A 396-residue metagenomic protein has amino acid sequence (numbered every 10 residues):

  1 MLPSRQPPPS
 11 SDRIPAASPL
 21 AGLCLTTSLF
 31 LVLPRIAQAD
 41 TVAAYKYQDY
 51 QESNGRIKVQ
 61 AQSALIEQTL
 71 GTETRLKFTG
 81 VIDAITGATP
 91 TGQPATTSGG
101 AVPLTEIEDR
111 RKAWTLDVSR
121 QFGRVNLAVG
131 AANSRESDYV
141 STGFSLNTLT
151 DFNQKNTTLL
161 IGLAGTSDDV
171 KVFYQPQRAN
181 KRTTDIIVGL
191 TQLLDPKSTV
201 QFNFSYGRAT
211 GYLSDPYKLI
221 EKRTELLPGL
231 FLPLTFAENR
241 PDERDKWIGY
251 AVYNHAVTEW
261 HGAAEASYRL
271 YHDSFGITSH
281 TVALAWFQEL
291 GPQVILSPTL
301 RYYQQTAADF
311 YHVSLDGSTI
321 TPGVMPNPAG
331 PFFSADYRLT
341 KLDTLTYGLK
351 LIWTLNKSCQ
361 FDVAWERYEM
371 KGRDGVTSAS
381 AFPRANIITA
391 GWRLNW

Functional and structural regions predicted by a protein language model:
M1-D40: Cleavable N-terminal export/targeting peptides
A43-Y45, F78-G80, V129, L159-L163 (+5 more regions): Membrane-embedded beta-strand positions of outer-membrane beta-barrel proteins
Y47-Q51, I82-T86, F122-R124, N133-S137 (+9 more regions): Transmembrane beta-strands of outer-membrane beta-barrel pores
R56-Q60, T79, T89-P94, A132 (+8 more regions): Outer-membrane beta-barrel translocator domains and adjoining extracellular loop/strand segments of Gram-negative
K58-Q62, E108-W114, V140-F144, N180-I186 (+4 more regions): Residues that define the transmembrane beta-barrel architecture of outer-membrane proteins
A64-Q68, L116-R120, L146-T150, V188-Q192 (+5 more regions): Residues on the lipid-exposed face of transmembrane beta-strands in outer-membrane beta-barrel proteins
G71-E73, F122-V125, N153-K155, D195-K197 (+3 more regions): Outer-membrane beta-barrel channels and translocator barrels
A95-P103, G207, L213-N254, H272-T281 (+2 more regions): Outer membrane beta-barrel transmembrane domains
